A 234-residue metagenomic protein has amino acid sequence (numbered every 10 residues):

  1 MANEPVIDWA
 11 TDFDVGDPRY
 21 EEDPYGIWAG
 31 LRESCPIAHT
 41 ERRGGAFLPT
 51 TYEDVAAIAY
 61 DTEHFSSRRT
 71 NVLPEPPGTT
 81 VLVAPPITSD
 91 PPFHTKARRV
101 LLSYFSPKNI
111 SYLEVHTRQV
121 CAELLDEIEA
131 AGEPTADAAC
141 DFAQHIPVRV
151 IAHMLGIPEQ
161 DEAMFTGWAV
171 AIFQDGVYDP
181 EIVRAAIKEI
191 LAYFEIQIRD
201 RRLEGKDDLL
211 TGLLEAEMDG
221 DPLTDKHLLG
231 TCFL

Functional and structural regions predicted by a protein language model:
M1-C140, V148-T166, V170-I187, I196: Active-site substrate-recognition loop segments, prototypically the cytochrome P450 B′-helix/B-C loop
T40, I87, A216, H227-L228: N-terminal hydrophobic alpha-helix used for membrane targeting or insertion
E129-T135, L203-K206, M218-L223: Short, glycine- and charge-enriched coil/turn segments that flank and shape catalytic ligand pockets
Q144, V148, H153, V170 (+2 more regions): Central I-helix of cytochrome P450 enzymes
P147, F194, L213: Conserved hydrophobic/aromatic pocket- or pore-lining residues that grip, position, or stack substrates in active sites
A163-G167, L203-L213: Short, charged hinge/linker segments at domain and secondary-structure junctions
V183-L191, E195-R202, E217: Metal-assisted phosphate- and nucleotidyl-transfer catalytic regions
